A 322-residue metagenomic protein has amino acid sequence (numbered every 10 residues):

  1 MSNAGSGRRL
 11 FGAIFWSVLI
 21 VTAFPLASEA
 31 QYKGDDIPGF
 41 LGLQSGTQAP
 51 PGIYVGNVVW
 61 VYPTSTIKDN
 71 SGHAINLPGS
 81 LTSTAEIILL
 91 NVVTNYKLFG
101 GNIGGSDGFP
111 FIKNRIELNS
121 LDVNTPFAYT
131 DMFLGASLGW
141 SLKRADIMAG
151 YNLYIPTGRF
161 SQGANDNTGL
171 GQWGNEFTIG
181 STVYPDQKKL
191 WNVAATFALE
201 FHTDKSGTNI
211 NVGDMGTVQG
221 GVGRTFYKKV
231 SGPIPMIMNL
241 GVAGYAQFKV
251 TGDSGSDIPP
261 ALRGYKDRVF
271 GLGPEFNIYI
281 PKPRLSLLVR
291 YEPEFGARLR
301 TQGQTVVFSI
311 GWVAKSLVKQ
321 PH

Functional and structural regions predicted by a protein language model:
F24-A30: Sec/Tat signal peptide C-region and signal peptidase I cleavage site
Y32-K33, Y62-A85, N119-P126: Surface-exposed strand-loop-strand hairpins of Gram-negative outer-membrane beta-barrel proteins
G39-L41, I53-V55, V59, T84-L90 (+7 more regions): Hydrophobic, lipid-facing positions within transmembrane beta-strands of outer-membrane proteins
S45-G52, T94-G104, S141-M148, P185-W191 (+4 more regions): Short loop/turn motifs that connect adjacent beta-strands in outer-membrane beta-barrel proteins
V55-P63, G105-F111, A149-I155, A195-F201 (+5 more regions): Transmembrane beta-barrel strands of outer-membrane/channel proteins
P63-D69, Y96-L98, K113-N119, L142 (+9 more regions): Gram-negative outer-membrane beta-barrel proteins
K68, A74, T208-H322: Outer membrane beta-barrel transmembrane domains
G104-G105, P110-G213, L262-D267, P281: Outer-membrane pore/translocation modules
